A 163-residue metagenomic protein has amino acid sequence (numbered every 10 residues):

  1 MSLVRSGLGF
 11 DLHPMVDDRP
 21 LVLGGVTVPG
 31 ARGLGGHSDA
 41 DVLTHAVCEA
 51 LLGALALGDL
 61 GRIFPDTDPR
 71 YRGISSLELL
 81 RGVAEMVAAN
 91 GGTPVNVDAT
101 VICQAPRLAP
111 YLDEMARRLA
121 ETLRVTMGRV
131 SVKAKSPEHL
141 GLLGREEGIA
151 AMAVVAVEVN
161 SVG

Functional and structural regions predicted by a protein language model:
S2-E114, R118, L123: RNase III-family endoribonuclease catalytic core
G7-G9, E138-G141: Glycine-rich, charged/polar anion/phosphate-binding loops that engage phosphate groups from diverse ligands
A109-P110, H139-L143: Short active-site-adjacent structural elements
T126-R129: Short acidic capping loops at alpha-helix termini that bridge into adjacent secondary structure
V132-S136: Pyridoxal 5′-phosphate
L143-G163: C-terminal edge-of-domain segments
